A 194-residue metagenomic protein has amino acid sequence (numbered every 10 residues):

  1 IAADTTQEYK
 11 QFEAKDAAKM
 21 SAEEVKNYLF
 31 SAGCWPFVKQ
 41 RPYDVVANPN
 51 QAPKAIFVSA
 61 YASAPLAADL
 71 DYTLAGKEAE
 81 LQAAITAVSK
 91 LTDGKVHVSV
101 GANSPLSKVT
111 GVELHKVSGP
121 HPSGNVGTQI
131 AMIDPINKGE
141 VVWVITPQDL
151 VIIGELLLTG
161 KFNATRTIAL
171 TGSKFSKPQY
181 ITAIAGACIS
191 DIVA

Functional and structural regions predicted by a protein language model:
I1-A194: Buried, small/hydrophobic-residue-enriched core segments of structured protein domains
